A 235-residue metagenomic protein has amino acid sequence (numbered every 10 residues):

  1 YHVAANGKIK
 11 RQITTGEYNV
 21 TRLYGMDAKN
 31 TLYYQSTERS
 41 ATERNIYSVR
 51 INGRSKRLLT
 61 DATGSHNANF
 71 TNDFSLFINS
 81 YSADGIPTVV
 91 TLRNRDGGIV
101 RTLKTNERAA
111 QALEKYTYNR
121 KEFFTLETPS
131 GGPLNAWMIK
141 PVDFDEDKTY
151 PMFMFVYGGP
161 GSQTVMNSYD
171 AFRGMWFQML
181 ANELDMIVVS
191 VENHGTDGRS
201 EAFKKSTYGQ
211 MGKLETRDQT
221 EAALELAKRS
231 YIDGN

Functional and structural regions predicted by a protein language model:
Y1, Q12-T21, S36-N45, Y81-L92 (+2 more regions): A flexible loop/linker signature enriched in serine peptidases of the S9 family
V3-D27, S36-R39, V49-H66, R95-R120: Multi-bladed beta-propeller domains
R11, R44, R57, S75 (+1 more regions): A short, local hydrophobic-aromatic micro-motif
K29, N67-N235: Serine-hydrolase catalytic core recognition
E38, T42-R44, H66, F74-L76: C-terminal structured "cap/appendage" subdomains that terminate the fold
A41-T42, N52, D145-K148: Short, solvent-exposed loop/turn segments that connect beta-strands within catalytic domains and beta-strand-rich
